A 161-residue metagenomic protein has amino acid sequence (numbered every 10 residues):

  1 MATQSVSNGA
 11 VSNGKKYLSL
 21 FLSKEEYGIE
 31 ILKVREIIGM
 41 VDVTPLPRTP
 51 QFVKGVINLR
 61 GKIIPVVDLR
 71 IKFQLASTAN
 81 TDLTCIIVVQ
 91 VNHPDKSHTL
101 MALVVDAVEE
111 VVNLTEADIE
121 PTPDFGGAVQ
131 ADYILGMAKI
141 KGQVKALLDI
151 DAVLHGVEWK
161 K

Functional and structural regions predicted by a protein language model:
M1-K161: An acidic, low-aromatic, low-complexity terminal/linker signal
